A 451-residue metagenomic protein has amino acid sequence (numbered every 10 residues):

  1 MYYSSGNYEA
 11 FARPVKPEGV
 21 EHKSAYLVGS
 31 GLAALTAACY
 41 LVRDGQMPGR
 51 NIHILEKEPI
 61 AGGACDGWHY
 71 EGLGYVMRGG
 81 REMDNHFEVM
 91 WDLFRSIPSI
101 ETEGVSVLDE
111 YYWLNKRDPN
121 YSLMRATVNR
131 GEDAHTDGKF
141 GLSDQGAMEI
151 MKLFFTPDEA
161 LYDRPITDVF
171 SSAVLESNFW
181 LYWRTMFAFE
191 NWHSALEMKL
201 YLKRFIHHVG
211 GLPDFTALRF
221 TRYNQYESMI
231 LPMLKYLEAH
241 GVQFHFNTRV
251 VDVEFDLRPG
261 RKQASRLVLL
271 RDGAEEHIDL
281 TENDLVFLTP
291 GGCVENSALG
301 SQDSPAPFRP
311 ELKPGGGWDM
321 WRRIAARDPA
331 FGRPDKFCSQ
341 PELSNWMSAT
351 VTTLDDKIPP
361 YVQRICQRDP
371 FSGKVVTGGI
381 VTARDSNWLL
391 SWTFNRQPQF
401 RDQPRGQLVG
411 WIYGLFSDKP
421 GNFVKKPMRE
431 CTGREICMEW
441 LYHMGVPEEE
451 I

Functional and structural regions predicted by a protein language model:
M1-A25, R43-N51: Extreme N-terminal leader/targeting segments of oxidoreductases
G29-L32: Glycine-rich Rossmann-fold phosphate-binding loop(s) that bind the pyrophosphate of adenine dinucleotide cofactors
V42-H69: Glycine-rich FAD pyrophosphate-binding loop
A64-G67, E197, S297-Q302: Short, solvent-exposed loop/turn and secondary-structure capping segments
G72-W113: Conserved FAD-binding subdomain of flavin-dependent enzymes
I100-H207, R219-F220: Rossmann-like flavin
K203-L285, P290-G291, D303, P310-L312: Helical element adjacent to the flavin cofactor pocket in flavoenzyme catalytic cores
H208-F220, N283-L285, P290-I451: C-terminal segments that line or cap access tunnels to active or ligand-binding sites in enzymes and enzyme-associated
